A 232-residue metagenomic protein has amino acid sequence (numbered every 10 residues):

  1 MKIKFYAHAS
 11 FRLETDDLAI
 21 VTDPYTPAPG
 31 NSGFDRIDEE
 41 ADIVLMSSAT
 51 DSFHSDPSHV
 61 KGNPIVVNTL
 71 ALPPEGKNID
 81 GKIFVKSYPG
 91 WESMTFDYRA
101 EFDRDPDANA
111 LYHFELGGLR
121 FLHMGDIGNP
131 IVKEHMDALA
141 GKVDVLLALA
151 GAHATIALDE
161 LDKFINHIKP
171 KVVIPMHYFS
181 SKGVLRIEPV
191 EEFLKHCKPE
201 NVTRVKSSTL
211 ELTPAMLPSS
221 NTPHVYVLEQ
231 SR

Functional and structural regions predicted by a protein language model:
M1, E14-I20, N78-V85, H113-F121 (+1 more regions): Beta-strand-turn-beta hairpins that frame and shape the catalytic cleft of phosphate-ester-processing enzymes
K4-Y6, P106, V172-R232: Binuclear metal-ion centers of metallo-dependent hydrolases, dominated by the metallo-beta-lactamase
F5-A9, D56-Y88, H167-M176, K195-T203: P-loop/Walker A phosphate-binding loop and immediately adjacent motor/lid segment at beta-alpha junctions
S10-E75, P89-D107, I127-L139: Pre-active-site segment of Zn-dependent metallo-hydrolases
A41-D42, D144, K171: Conserved acidic residues
S52, H153-T155, F179-G183: Short gly/pro/ser/thr-enriched loop/turn and capping motifs at secondary-structure boundaries
M94-I168, L185: Active-site-proximal loop/helix segments of hydrolase catalytic cores
